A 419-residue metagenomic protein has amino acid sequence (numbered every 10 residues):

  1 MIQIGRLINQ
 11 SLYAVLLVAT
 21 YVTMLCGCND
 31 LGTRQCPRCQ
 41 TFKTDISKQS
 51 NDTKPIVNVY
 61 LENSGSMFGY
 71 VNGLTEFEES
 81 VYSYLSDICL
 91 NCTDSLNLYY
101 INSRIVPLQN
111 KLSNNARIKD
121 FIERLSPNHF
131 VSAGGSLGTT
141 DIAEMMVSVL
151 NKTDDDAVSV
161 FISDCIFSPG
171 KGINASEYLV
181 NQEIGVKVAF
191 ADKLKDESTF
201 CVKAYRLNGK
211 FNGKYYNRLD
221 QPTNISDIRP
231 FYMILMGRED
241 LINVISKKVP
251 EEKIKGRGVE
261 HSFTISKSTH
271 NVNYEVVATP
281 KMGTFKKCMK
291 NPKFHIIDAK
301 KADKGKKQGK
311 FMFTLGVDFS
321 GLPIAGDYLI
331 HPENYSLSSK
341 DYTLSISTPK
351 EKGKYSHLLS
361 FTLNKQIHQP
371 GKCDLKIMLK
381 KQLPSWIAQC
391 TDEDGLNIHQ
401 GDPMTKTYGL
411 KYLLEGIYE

Functional and structural regions predicted by a protein language model:
M1-C26: Sec-dependent bacterial lipoprotein signal peptides
C28-N58, G65-V71, L414-E419: Acidic, polar low-complexity linker/tail segments
G32-R34, M67-V71, V106-N110, F167-E177 (+2 more regions): Extracytoplasmic/secreted cell-surface and envelope-processing proteins
S50-N110, V158-S163, K203-A204: Von Willebrand factor
N110-V158, F167-S168: Von Willebrand factor
I166-D227: VWA/integrin I-like adhesion module and closely mimicked acidic/polar interface patches used
C201, R206, F211-S339: Long, compositionally biased low-complexity segments
Y274-E419: Extended non-globular C-terminal regions
